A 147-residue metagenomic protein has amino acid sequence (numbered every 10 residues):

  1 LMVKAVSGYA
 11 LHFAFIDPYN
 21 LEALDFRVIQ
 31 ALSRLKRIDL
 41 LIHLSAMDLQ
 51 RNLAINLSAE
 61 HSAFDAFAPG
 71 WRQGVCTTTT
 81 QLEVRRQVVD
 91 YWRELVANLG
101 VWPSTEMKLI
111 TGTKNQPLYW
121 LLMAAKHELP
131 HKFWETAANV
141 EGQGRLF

Functional and structural regions predicted by a protein language model:
L1-F147: Class I S-adenosyl-L-methionine-dependent methyltransferase catalytic core
